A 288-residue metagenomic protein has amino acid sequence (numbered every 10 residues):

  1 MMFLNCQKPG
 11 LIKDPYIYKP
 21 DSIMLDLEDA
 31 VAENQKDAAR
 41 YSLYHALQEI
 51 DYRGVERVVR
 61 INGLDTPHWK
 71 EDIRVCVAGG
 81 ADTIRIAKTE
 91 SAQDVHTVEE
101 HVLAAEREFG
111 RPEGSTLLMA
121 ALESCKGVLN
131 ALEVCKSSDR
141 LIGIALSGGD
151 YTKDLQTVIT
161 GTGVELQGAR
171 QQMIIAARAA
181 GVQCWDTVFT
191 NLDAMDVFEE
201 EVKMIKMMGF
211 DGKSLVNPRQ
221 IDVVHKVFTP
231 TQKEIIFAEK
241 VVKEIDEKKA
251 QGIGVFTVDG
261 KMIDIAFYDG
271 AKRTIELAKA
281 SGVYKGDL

Functional and structural regions predicted by a protein language model:
M1-L288: Expand to "…catalyze enediolate/carbanion chemistry for C-C bond making/breaking, isomerization, decarboxylation
